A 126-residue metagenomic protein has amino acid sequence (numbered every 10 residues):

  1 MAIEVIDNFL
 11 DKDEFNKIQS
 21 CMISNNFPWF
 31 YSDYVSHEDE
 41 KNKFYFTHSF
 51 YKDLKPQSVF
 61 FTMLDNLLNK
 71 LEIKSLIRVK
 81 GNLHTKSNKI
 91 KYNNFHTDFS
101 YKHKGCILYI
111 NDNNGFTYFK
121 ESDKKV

Functional and structural regions predicted by a protein language model:
M1-K74: Non-heme Fe(II)/2-oxoglutarate
Y51-V126: Catalytic core of non-heme Fe(II) oxygenases with the double-stranded beta-helix
